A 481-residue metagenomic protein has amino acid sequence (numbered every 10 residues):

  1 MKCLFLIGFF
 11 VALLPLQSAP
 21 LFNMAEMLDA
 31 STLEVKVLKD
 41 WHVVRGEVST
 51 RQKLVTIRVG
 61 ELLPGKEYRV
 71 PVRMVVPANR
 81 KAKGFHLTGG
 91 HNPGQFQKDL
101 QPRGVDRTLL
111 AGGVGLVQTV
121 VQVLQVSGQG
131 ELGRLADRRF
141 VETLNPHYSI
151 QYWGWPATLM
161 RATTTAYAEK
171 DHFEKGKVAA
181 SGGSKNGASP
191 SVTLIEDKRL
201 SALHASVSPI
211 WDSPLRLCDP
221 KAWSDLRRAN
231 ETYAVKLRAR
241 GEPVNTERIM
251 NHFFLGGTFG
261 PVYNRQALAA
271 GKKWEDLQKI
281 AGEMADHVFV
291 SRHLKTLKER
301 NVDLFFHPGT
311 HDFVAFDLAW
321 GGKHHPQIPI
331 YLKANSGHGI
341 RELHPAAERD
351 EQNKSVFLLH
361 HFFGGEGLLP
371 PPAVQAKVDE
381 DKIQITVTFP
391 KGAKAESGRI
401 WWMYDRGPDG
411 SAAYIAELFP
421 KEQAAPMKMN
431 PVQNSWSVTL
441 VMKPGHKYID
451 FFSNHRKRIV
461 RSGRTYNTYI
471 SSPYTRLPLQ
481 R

Functional and structural regions predicted by a protein language model:
S31-N79: N-terminal cap/lid segment of alpha/beta-hydrolase-fold proteins
P71-M74, A82-P93: Short beta-strand element of the alpha/beta-hydrolase
H91-R103, T108-A157, D212-S224: Cap/lid segment of the alpha/beta-hydrolase catalytic domain
E142-A157, R161-S184, A234-G241: Gly/Ser-rich "nucleophile elbow"/oxyanion-hole loop immediately N-terminal to the catalytic nucleophile in hydrolases
I150, A188, I195-V262, Q266 (+1 more regions): A catalytic-pocket lid/entrance helix-loop region that shapes and gates access to the active site across common
E247-S336, E380, F389-G398: Serine-hydrolase catalytic core
Q327-V356: Histidine-bearing beta->alpha loop at or near hydrolase active sites
L359-W402, Q423-Q433: Surface beta-strand/loop "capping" patches
